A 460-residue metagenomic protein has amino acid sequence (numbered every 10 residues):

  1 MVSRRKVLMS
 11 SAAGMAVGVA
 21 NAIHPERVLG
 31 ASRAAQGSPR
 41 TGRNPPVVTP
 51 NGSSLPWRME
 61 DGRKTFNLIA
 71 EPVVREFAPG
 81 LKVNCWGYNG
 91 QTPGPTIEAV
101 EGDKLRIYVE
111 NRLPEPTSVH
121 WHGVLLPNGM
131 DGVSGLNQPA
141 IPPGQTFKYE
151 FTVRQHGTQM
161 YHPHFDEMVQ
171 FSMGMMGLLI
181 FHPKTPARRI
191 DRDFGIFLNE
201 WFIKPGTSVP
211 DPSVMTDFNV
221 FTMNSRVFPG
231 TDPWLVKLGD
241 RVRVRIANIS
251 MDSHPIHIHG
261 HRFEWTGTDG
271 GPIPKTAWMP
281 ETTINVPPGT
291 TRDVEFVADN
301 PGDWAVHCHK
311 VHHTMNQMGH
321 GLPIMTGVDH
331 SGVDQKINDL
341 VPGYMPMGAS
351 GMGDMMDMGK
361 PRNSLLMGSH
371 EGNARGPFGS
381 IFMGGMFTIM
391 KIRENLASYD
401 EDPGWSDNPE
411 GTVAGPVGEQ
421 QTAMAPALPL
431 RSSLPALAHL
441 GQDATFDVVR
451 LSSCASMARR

Functional and structural regions predicted by a protein language model:
V2-R460: Copper-binding active sites and cupredoxin-like electron-transfer domains, recognizing His/Cys-rich ligand loops
